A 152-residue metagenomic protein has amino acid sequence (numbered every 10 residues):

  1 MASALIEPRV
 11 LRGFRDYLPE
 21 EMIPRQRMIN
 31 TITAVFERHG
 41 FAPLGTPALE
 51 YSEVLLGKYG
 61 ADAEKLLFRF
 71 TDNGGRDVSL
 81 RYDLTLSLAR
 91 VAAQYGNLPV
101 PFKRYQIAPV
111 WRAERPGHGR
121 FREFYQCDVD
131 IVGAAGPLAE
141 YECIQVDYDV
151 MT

Functional and structural regions predicted by a protein language model:
M1-T152: TRNA-recognition modules of translation machinery and tRNA-sensing kinases, especially anticodon-binding
